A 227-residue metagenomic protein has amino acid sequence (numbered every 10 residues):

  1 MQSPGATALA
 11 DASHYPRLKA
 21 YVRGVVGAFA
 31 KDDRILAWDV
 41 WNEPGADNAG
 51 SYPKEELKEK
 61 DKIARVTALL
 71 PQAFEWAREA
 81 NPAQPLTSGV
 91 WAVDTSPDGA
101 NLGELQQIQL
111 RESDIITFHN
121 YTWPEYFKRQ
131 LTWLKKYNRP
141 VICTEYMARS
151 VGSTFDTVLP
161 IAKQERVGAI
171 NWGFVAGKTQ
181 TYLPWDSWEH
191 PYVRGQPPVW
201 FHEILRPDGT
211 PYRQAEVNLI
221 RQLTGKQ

Functional and structural regions predicted by a protein language model:
M1-I115, H119-Y126, K136-Y137, Y146-T154 (+6 more regions): Active-site mouth of glycoside hydrolases
Q130: Conserved catalytic-core segment of NTP-binding enzymes
N171-G173: Replace "adjacent to P-loop NTPase cores in ATP/GTP-dependent enzymes" with "adjacent to NTP-binding cores
I220-Q227: Non-catalytic accessory regions flanking glycosidase/transglycosidase catalytic cores in CAZymes
